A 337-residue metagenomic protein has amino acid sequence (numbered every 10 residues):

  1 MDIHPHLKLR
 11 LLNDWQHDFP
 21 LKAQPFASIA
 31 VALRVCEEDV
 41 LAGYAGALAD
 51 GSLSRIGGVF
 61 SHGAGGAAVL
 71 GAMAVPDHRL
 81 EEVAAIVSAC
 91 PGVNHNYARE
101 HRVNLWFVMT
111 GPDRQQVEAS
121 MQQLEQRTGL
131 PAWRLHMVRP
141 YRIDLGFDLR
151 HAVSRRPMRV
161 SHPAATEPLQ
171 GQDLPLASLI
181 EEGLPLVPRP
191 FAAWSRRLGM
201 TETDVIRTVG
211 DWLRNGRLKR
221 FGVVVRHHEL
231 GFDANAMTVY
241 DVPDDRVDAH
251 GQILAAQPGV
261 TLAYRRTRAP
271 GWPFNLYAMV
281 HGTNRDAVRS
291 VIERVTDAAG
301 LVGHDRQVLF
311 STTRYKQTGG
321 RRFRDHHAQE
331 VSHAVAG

Functional and structural regions predicted by a protein language model:
M1-G337: A compositional/biophysical signature of low hydrophobicity enriched in polar/charged and small residues
